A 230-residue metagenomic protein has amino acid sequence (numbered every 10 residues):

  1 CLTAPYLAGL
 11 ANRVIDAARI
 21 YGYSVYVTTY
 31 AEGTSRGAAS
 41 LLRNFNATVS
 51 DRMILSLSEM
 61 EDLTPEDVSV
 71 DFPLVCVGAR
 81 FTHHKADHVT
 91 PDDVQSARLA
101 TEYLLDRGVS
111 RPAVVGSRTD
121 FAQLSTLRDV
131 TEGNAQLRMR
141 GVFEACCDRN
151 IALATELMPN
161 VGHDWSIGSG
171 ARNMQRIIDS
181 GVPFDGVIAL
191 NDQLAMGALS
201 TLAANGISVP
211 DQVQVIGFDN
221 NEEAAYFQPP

Functional and structural regions predicted by a protein language model:
C1-Y6, Y21, A47: N-terminal helix-turn-helix/winged-helix DNA-binding helices and compositionally similar short basic alpha-helical
T3-A4, T34-S35, E61, H163-S166 (+1 more regions): Alpha-helix N-cap/loop-to-helix initiation residues
G9-Y26, R52, S69-C76, R80-P230: Bacterial carbohydrate/catabolite-sensing allosteric modules
A31-S35, L55-E61, F81, Q193: Short beta->alpha connector loops
E32-F45: Active-site donor-binding segments of glycosyltransferases and PAPS-dependent sulfotransferases
G37-A38, E59, A97, G170: Amphipathic coiled-coil/heptad-repeat helices and related helical stalk/stem segments that mediate oligomerization
M60-D71: Active-site-adjacent beta->alpha loops and helix N-cap segments on the catalytic face of soluble alpha/beta enzymes
